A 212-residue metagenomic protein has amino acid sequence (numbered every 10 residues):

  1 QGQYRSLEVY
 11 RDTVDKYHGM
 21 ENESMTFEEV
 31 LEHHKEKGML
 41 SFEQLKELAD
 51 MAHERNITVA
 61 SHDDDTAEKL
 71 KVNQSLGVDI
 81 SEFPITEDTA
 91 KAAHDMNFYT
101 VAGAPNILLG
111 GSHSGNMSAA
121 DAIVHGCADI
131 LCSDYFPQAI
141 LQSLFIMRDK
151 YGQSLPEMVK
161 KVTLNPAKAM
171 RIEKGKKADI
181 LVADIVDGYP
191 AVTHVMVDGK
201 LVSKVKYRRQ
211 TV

Functional and structural regions predicted by a protein language model:
Q1, V59-S61, I80-E82, T100-G103 (+1 more regions): Hydrophobic faces of well-ordered beta-strands that scaffold small-molecule active sites in alpha/beta enzyme cores
Q1-D64: Metal-coordinating catalytic core of metallo-dependent amide/deamination hydrolases
Q1-G2, D64-T66, T86, P105-I107 (+1 more regions): Active-site beta-loop-alpha junctions enriched in small/polar residues
M39-F42, S61-D63, S81-A90, L109-N116: A general structural motif
A67-V78: Acidic, glycine-rich loop-and-beta core segments that form the ion-binding/anion-interacting portion of active sites
D95-N106, G110-D184: His/Asp/Glu-enriched, well-ordered alpha-helical/loop segment that forms or immediately abuts the divalent-metal
K174-V212: C-terminal cap of metal-dependent C-N hydrolases
